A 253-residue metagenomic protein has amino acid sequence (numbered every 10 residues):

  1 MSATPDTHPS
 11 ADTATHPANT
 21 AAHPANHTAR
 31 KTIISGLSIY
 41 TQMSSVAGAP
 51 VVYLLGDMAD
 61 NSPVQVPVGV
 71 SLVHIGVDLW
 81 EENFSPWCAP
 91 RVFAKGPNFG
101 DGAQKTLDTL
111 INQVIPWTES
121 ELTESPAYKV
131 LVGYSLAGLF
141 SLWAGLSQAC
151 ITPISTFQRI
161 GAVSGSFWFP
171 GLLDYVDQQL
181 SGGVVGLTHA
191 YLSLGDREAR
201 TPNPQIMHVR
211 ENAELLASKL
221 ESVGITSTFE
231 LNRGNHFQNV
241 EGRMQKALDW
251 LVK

Functional and structural regions predicted by a protein language model:
S2-H8, H23-K253: Non-catalytic cap/lid and distal C-terminal segments of serine-dependent acyl enzymes
A14-A21: Long, intrinsically disordered low-complexity tandem-repeat segments
